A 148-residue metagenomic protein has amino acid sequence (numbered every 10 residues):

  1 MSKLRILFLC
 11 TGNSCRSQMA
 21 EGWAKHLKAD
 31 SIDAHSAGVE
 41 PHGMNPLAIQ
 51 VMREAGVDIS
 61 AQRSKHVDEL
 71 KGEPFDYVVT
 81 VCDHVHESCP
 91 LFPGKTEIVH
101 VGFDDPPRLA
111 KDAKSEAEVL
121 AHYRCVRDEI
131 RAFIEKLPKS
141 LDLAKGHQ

Functional and structural regions predicted by a protein language model:
M1-E69: Conserved active-site segments centered on acidic
G12-S14, D83-H86: Short glycine-rich anion-binding loops that position phosphate/pyrophosphate groups of nucleotides and phosphorylated
N13, M52, V78-V79, I130: Conserved small-residue
H42-M44, V85-S88: Short, charged/polar "capping" segments at the starts of alpha-helices and the immediately preceding loops
Q50, Y77-V79, D105, R124: Alpha-helix boundary/capping detector
G72-P74: Alpha-helix C-terminal capping/helix-to-coil transition sites in glycosyltransferase folds
T80-V81, H100: Redox-cofactor binding/interface segments in oxidoreductases and associated redox assembly factors
H86-Q148: Phosphate-binding/catalytic loops
